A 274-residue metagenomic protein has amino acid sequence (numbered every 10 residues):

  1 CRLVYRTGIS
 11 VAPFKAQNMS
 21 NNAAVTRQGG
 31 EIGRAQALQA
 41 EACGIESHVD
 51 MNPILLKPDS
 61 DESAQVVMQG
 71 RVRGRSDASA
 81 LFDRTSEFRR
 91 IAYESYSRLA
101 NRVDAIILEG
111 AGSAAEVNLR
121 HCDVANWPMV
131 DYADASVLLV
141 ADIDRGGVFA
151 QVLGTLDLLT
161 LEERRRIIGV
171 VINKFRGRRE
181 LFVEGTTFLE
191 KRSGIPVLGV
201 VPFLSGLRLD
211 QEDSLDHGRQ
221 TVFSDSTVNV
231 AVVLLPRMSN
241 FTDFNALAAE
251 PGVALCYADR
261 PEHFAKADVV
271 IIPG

Functional and structural regions predicted by a protein language model:
C1-G274: Flexible phosphate-sensing "switch/lid" loops adjacent to ATP/NTP-binding sites across phosphate-transfer
